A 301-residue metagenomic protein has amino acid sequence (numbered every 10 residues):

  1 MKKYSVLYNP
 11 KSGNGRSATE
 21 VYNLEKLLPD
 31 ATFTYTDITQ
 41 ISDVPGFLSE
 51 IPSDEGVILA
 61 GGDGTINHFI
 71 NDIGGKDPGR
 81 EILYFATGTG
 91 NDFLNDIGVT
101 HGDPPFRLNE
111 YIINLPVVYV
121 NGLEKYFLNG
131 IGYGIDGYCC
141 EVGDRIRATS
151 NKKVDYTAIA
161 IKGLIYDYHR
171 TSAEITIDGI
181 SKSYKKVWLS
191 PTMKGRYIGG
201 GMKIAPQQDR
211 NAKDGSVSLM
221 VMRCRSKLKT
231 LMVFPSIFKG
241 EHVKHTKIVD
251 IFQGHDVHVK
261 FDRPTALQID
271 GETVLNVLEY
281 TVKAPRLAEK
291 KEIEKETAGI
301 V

Functional and structural regions predicted by a protein language model:
M1-A60, N67, N71-D72, K76 (+1 more regions): ATP/NTP phosphate-donor binding region
S5-L7, T36, G75-W188: Catalytic core of DAGKc-family lipid kinases
S17, H68-N71, F93-N95, Y138 (+2 more regions): Short glycine-/acidic-enriched loop or helix-start segments at secondary-structure transitions that form or flank
A60-G61, F85: Structural motif
G132, P191-I204: Glycine-rich phosphate/pyrophosphate-binding beta-alpha loops
D136-C139, Y184-K185, Y197-G201, K227-T230: Short acidic/glycine-rich loop or secondary-structure boundary segments that cap or lie
G179, D209-D214, V221-V301: ATP/nucleoside-binding phosphotransfer catalytic cores, i.e., glycine-rich phosphate-binding loops
I198-S216: NAD(P)-dinucleotide binding in Rossmann-like oxidoreductases
